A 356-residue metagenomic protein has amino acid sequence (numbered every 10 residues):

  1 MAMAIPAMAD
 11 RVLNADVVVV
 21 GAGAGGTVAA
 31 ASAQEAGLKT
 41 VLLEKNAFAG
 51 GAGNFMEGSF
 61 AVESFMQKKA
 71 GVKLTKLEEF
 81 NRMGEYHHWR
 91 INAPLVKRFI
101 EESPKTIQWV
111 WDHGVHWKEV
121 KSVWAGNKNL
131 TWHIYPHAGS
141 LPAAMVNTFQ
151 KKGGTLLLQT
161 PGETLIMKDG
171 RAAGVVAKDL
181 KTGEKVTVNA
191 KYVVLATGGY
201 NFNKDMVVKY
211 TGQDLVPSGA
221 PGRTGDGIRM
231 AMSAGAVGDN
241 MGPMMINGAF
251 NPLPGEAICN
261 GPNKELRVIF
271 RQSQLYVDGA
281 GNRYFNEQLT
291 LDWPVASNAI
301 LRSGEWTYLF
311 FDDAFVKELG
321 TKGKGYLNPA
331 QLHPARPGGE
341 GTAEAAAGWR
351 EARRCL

Functional and structural regions predicted by a protein language model:
M1-V17, E35: Extreme N-terminal leader/targeting segments of oxidoreductases
R11-G25, V41: Beta1/beta-strand and adjacent pyrophosphate-binding region of the FAD-binding site in flavoprotein oxidoreductases
V20, V62, L195-A196: Redox-cofactor binding/interface segments in oxidoreductases and associated redox assembly factors
V28-L38: A short, Lys/Arg-enriched amphipathic alpha-helix followed by its capping loop at the start of a domain
K39, K45-T155, Q159-T164, Q274-R283 (+2 more regions): Conserved N-terminal/central alpha/beta ligand/cofactor-binding core
Y135-K191, I228, A234: Helical element adjacent to the flavin cofactor pocket in flavoenzyme catalytic cores
K181-G255: Glycine-rich loop(s) and the adjacent beta-strand/alpha-helix scaffold that form part
I228-M230, V237-R354: An anion/pyrophosphate-binding glycine-rich loop and adjacent beta-alpha core in soluble alpha-beta enzymes
